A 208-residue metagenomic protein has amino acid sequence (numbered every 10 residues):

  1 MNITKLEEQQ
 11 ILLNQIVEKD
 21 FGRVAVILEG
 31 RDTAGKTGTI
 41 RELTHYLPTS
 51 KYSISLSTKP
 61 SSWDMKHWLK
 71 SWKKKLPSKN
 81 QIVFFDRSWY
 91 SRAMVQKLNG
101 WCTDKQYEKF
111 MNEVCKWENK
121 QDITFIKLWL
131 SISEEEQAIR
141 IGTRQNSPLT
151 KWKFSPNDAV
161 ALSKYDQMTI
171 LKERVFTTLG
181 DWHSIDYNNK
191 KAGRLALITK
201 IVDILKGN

Functional and structural regions predicted by a protein language model:
M1-V24: Extreme N-terminal, non-catalytic leader segments that precede Walker-type/kinase nucleotide-binding cores
V26-E29, I123-S133, S155-V160, T178-A196: Phosphate-binding beta-loop-alpha motif at adenosine-nucleotide cofactor sites
T33, P60-W63, S88-S91, S131-A138 (+1 more regions): Conserved nucleotide-binding/hydrolysis micro-motifs of P-loop NTPases
K36: Conserved lysine of the Walker
T39-I40: Post-Walker A alpha-helix
S50-N112: Conserved nucleotide-sensing/catalytic segment adjacent to the nucleotide-binding pocket in NTP-handling enzymes
K97-E108, N119-T169: A glycine- and Lys/Arg-enriched "phosphate-lid" helix/loop adjacent to the NTP-binding pocket of small-molecule kinases
S147, T169-N208: NTP-dependent small-molecule kinase module
